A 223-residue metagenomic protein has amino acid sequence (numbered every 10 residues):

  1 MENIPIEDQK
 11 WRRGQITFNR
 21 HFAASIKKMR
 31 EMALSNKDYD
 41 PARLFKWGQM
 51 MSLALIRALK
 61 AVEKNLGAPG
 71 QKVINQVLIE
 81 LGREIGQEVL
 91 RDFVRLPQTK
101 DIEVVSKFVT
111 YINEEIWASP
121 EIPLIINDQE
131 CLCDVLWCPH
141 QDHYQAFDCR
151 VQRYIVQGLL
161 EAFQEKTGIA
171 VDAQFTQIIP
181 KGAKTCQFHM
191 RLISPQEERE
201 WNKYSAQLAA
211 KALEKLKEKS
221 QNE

Functional and structural regions predicted by a protein language model:
M1-E130, P139-I155, A162-H189, I193-E223: N-terminal accessory segment detector
C133: Phosphate-moiety recognition in structured ligand-binding domains
